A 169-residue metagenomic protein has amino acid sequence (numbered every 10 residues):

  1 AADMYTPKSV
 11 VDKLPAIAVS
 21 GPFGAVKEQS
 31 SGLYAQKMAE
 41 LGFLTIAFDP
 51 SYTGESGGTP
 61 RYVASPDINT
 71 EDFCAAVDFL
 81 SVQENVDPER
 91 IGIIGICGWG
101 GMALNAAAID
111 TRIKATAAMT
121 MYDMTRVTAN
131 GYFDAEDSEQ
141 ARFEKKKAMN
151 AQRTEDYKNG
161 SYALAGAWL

Functional and structural regions predicted by a protein language model:
A1-K8: A short loop-to-beta-strand scaffold at the N-terminal edge of the catalytic core in hydrolase folds
D12-P22: Short beta-strand element of the alpha/beta-hydrolase
G24-Q36, P50: The serine-hydrolase catalytic nucleophile loop
S30, V63-E84: Alpha/beta-hydrolase active-site loop
K37-G57: Conserved alpha/beta-hydrolase
E84-C97: Alpha/beta-hydrolase fold nucleophile elbow
G95-N105: Glycine-rich nucleophile elbow surrounding the catalytic serine of serine-hydrolase chemistry
L104-L169: Alpha/beta-hydrolase-fold enzymes
